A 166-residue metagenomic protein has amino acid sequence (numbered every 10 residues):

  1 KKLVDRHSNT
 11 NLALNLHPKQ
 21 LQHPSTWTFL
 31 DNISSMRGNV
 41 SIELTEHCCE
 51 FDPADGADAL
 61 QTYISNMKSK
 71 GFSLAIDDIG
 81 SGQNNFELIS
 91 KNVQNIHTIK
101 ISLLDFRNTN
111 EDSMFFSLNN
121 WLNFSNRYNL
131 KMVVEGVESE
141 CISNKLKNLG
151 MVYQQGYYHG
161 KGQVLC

Functional and structural regions predicted by a protein language model:
K1-Q61, F72, G136: Catalytic core of bacterial c-di-GMP phosphodiesterases, primarily the EAL and HD-GYP domains, capturing alpha-helical
P18-Q20, E43-P53, F72-S73, D77-C166: EAL-family c-di-GMP phosphodiesterase catalytic domain
F29-S34, Y63-S65, I89-K91, W121: Leucine-rich repeat
K68: Conserved ATPase "switch" residues in P-loop NTPase domains
